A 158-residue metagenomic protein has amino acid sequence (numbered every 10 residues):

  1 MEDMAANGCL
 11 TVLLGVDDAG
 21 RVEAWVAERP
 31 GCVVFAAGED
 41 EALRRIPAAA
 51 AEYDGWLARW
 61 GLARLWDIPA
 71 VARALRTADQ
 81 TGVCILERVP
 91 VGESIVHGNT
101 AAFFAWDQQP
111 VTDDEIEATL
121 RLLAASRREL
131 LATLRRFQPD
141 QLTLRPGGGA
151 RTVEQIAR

Functional and structural regions predicted by a protein language model:
E2-R158: Aromatic-glycine hotspot motif
